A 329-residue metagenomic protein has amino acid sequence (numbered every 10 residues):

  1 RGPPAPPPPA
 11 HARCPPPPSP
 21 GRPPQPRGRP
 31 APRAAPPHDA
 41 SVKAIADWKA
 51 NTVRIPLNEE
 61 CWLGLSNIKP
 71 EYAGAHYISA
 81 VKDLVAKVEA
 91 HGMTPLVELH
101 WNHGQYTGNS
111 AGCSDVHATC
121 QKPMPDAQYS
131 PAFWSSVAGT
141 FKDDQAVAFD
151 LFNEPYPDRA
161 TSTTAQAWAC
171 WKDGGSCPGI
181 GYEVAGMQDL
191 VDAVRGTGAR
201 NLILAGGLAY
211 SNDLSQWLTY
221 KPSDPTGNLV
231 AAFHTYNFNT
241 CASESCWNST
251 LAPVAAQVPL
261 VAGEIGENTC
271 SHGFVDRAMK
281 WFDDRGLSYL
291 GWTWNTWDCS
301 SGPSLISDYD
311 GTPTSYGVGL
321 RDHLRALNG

Functional and structural regions predicted by a protein language model:
R1, R22, R27-T219: Active-site mouth of glycoside hydrolases
G2-P8: Low-complexity/repetitive intrinsically disordered segments
P4, A46, S307-Y309: Intrinsic disorder/low-complexity signal
A34, A127-A148, F152-T296, S301-A326: Extracellular glycoside hydrolase catalytic/binding regions
